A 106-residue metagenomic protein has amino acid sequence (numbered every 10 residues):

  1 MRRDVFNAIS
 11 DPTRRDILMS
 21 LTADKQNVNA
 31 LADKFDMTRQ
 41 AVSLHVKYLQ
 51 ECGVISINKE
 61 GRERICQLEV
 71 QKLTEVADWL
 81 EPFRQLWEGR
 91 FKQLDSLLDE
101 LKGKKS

Functional and structural regions predicted by a protein language model:
M1, M19-K34, R39, K47-S56 (+1 more regions): C-terminal regulatory/oligomerization modules of transcriptional regulators
M1-P12, V76: N-terminal leader segment of winged-helix/HTH proteins
D11, I57-K59: Conserved strand-loop elements at the edges of beta-sheets that form or border functional pockets
P12-T13, Q71: Cytosolic histidine kinase catalytic core of two-component systems
R15-I17: Pre-recognition alpha-helix immediately N-terminal to the DNA-recognition helix within helix-turn-helix or winged-helix
K59-I65: Short, Lys/Arg-rich nucleic-acid/phosphate-binding segment
